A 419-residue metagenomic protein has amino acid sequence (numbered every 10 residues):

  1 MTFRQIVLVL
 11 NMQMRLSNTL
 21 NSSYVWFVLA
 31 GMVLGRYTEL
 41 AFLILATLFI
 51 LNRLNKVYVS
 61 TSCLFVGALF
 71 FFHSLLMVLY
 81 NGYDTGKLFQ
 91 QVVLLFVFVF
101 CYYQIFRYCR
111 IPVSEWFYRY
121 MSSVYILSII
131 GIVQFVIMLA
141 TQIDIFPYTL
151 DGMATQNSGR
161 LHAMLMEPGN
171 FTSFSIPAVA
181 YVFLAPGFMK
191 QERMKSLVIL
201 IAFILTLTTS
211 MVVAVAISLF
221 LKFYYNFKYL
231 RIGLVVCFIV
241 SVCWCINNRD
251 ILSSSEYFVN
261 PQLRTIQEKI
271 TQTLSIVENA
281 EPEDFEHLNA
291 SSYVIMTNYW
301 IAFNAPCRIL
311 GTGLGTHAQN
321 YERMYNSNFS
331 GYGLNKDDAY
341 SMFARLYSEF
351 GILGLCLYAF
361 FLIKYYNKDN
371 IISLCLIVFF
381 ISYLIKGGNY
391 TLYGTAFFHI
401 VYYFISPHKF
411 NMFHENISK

Functional and structural regions predicted by a protein language model:
M1-L79, I111, Y118, H408-K419: Transmembrane signal-anchor hairpin modules in multi-pass inner-membrane enzymes, especially those that act on
A30-I44, G86-Q90, L165-T172, R193-R231 (+3 more regions): Helix-loop-helix junctions and helix-breaking kinks within/between transmembrane helices of multi-pass membrane
L45-F49, L219-F220, L374-K419: Transmembrane alpha-helices of multi-pass inner-membrane enzymes
N55, T61, E192, L219 (+6 more regions): Hydrophobic transmembrane alpha-helices and their immediate junctions
L64-S74, Y83-R107, E115-R119, S128: Aromatic-anchored transmembrane helix interface
Y118-I145, A163-Y224: Alpha-helical transmembrane segments of multi-pass inner-membrane proteins
V136, N226-P282, N304: A membrane-periplasm/extracellular boundary helix in multi-pass inner-membrane enzymes that assemble envelope glycans
P147-L150, N279-F350: Long extracytoplasmic/lumenal interhelical loops at the membrane interface of multi-pass membrane proteins
